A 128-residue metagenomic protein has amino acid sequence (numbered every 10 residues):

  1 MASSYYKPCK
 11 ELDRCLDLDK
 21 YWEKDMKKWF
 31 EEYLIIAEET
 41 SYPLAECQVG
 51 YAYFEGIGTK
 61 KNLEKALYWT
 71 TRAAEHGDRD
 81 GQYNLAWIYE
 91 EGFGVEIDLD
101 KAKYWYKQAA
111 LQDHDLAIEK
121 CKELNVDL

Functional and structural regions predicted by a protein language model:
S3-Y6, L18-K20, E39-P43, E55-I57 (+4 more regions): Short helix-capping/linker turns of helical repeat alpha-solenoids
C9-L18, E32, E46-E55, N84-E91 (+1 more regions): Hydrophobic face of amphipathic alpha-helices that form TPR/SEL1-like repeat modules and related alpha-solenoid
M26-L34: Repeat-mediated protein-protein interaction surfaces in helical alpha-solenoids
I97-D115: TPR/TPR-like (Sel1-like) alpha-helical repeat modules
